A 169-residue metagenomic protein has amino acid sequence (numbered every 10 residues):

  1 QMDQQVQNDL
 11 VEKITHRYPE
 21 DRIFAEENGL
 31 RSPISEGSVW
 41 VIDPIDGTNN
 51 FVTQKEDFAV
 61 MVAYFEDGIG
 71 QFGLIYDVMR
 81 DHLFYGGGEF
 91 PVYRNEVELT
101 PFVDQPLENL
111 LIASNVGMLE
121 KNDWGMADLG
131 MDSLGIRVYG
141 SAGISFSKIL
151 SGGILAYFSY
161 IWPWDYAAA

Functional and structural regions predicted by a protein language model:
Q1-D3, E26-E27, D43-D46, D77 (+3 more regions): Acidic active-site catalytic centers that drive phospho-/nucleotidyl reactions and related ester hydrolyses
Q1-I45: N-terminal subdomain of lithium-sensitive/metallo-dependent phosphomonoesterases centered on the IMPase/IPPase/PAP
D3, I14, T48, D77 (+3 more regions): Residue-level signal for inorganic ion chemistry
S32-I34, D67, Y85, V103-L107 (+1 more regions): Solvent-exposed alpha-helices and their adjacent loops that cap or buttress functional pockets in soluble metabolic
I34-Y93: DPxDG-like acidic metal-binding loop motif
Q71, L99-P101: Short, isolated positions in well-ordered beta-strands
R94-E98: A structural micro-motif at secondary-structure boundaries
F102-A169: An extended, acidic
